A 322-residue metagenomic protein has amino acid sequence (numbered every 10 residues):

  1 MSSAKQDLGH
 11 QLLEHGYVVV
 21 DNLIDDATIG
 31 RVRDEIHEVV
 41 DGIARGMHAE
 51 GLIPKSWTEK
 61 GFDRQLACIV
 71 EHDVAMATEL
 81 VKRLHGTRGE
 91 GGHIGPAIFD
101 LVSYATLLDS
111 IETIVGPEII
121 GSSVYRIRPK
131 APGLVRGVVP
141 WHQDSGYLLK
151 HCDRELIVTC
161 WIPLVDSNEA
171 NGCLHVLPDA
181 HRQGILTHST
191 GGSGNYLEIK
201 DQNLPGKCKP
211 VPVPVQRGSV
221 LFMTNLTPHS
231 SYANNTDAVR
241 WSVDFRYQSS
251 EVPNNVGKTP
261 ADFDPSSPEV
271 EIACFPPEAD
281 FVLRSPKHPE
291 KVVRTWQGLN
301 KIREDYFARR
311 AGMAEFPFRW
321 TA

Functional and structural regions predicted by a protein language model:
S2-E14, D21-W141: Non-heme Fe(II)-dependent double-stranded beta-helix
Y17, V124, E155-T159, N171 (+3 more regions): Extracellular structured ligand-interaction cores
G42, V220, L226-A322: Non-heme Fe(II)/2-oxoglutarate
H72, V139-D144, G194-G206, V239 (+1 more regions): Short, surface-exposed loop/helix-turn segments at secondary-structure junctions that function as lids/hinges flanking
K130, L177-G184, R240, R246-E251: Short edge-strand/loop segments of extracellular domains
L134, P140-W141, K150-C152, A170-V176 (+2 more regions): A short secondary-structure junction signal
H142, L149-E169, P214-R217, F222 (+1 more regions): Short, conserved beta-strand element in jelly-roll/cupin
S167-P228: Double-stranded beta-helix
